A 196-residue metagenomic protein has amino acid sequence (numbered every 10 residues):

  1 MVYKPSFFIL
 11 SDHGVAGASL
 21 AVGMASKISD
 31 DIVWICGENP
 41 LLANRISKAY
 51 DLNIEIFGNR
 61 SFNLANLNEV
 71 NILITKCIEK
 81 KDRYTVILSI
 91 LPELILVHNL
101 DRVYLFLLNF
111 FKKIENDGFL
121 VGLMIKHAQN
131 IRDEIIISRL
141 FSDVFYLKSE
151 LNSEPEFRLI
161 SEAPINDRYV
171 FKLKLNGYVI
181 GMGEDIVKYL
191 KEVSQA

Functional and structural regions predicted by a protein language model:
M1-R45, K191: Glycine-rich P-loop/Walker A and Walker A-like loops and their local beta1-loop-alpha1 context in P-loop NTPases
F7, I32, L120, D143-F145: Short, well-ordered beta-strand core segments
F8, T85-L88, V121-L123: Structural motif
V15, E38-L42, L91-E93, K126-N130 (+1 more regions): Conserved nucleotide-binding/hydrolysis micro-motifs of P-loop NTPases
G23, L42-D51, D133-S138: Short, aromatic/basic amphipathic alpha-helical patches
D31-V86, I90-P92, L100: Conserved inter-motif catalytic segment of the P-loop NTP-binding fold
H98, R102-Q129: Substrate-engagement module of ASCE P-loop NTPases
M124-K188: Phosphate-binding/switch region of NTP-binding enzymes
